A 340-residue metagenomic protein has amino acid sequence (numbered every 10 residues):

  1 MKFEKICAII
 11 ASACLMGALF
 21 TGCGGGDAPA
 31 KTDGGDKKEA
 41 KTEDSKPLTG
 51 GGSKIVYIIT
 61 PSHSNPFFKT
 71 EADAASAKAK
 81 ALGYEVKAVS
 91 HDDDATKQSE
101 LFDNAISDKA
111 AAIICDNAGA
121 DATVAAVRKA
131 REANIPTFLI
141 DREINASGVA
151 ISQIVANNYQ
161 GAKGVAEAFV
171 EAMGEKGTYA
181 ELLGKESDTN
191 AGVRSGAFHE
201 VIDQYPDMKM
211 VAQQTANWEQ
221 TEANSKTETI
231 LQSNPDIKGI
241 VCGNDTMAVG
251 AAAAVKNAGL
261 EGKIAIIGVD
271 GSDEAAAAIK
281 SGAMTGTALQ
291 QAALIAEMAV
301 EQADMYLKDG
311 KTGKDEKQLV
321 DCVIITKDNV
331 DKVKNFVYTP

Functional and structural regions predicted by a protein language model:
K2-I6, T21-P340: A residue-level marker of the well-folded mature domains of exported/periplasmic proteins
E4-C14: Sec-dependent N-terminal signal peptides
